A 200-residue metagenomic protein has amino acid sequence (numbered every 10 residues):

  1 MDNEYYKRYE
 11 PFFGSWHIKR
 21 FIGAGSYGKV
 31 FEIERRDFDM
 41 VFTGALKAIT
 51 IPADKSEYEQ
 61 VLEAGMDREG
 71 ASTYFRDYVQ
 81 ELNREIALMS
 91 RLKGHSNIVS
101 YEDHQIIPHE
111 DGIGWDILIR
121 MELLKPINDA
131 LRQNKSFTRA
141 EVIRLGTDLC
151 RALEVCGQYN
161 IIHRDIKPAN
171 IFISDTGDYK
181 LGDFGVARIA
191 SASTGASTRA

Functional and structural regions predicted by a protein language model:
K19-S26, V30: Protein kinase glycine-rich loop
Q60-R91: AlphaC helix of the eukaryotic protein kinase fold
S100-W115: Short beta-strand micro-motifs within the conserved protein kinase catalytic domain, predominantly in the N-lobe
D111-I127: Conserved short submotifs of the Hanks-type protein kinase catalytic core that shape the nucleotide-binding pocket
I127-T138: AlphaC helix of the protein kinase catalytic domain
L145-G146: Activation segment signature within eukaryotic-like protein kinase domains
R151-I161: Protein kinase catalytic-loop region centered on the HRD/HxD motif
